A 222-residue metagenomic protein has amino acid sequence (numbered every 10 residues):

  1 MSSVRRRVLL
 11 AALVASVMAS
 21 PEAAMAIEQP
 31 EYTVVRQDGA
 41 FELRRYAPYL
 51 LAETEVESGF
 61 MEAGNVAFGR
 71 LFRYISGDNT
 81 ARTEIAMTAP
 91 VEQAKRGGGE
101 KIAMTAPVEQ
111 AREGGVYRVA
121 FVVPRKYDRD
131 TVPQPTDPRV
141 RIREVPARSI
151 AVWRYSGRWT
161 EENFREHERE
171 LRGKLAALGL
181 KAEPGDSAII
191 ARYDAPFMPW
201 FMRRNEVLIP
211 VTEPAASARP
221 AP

Functional and structural regions predicted by a protein language model:
S2-P222: A solvent-exposed interaction/effector surface
